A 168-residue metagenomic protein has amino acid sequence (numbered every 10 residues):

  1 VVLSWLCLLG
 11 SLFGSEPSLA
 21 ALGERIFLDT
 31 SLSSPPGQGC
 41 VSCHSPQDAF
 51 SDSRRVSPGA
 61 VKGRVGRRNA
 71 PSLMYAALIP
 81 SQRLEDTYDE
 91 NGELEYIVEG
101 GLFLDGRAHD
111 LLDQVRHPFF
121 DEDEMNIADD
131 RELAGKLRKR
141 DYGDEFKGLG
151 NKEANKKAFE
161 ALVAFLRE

Functional and structural regions predicted by a protein language model:
V1-S11: Bacterial N-terminal signal peptides
F13-E168: Periplasmic c-type cytochrome electron-transfer domains
